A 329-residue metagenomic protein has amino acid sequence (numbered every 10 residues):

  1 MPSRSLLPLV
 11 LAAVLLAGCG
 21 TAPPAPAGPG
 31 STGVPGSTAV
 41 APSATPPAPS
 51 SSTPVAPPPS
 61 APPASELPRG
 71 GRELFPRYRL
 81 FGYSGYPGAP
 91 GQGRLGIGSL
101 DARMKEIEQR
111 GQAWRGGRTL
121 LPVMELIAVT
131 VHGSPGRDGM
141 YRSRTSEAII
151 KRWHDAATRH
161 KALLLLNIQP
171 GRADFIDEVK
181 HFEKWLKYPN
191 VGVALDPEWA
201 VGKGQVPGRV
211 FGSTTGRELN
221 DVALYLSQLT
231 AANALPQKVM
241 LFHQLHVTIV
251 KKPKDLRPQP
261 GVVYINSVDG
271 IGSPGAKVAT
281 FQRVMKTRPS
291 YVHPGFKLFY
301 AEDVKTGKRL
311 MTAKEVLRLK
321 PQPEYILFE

Functional and structural regions predicted by a protein language model:
M1-L7: Bacterial N-terminal signal peptides that target proteins for export
L15-G18: C-terminal motif of bacterial Sec signal peptides marking the signal peptidase cleavage site
G20-P23: Bacterial signal peptide processing site
P46-D101: N-terminal module-boundary/linker segments of secreted carbohydrate-active enzymes
Y78-G82, T119-E125, K161-L165, N190-A194 (+3 more regions): Structural preference for beta-strand elements that scaffold enzyme active sites
A113-W114, T119-W199: Substrate-binding cleft of extracellular glycoside hydrolase catalytic domains
F182-Y188, G192-L224, A232-N233: Catalytic core of soluble alpha/beta enzymes
V210-L327: Surface-exposed substrate-engagement region within the catalytic domains of secreted or surface-exposed extracellular
